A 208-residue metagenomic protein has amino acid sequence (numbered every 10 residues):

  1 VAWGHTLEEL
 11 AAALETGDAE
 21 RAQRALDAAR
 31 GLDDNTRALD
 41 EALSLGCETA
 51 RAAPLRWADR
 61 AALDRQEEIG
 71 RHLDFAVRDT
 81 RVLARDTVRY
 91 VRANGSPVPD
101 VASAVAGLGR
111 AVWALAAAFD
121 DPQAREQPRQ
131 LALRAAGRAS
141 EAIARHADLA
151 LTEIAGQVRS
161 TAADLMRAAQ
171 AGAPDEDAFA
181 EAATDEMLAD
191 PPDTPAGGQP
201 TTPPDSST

Functional and structural regions predicted by a protein language model:
A2-D120: Intracellular, membrane-proximal regulatory regions of polytopic membrane proteins
R65-G198, P203-T208: Soluble C-terminal extramembrane regulatory/interaction domains of multi-pass membrane proteins
